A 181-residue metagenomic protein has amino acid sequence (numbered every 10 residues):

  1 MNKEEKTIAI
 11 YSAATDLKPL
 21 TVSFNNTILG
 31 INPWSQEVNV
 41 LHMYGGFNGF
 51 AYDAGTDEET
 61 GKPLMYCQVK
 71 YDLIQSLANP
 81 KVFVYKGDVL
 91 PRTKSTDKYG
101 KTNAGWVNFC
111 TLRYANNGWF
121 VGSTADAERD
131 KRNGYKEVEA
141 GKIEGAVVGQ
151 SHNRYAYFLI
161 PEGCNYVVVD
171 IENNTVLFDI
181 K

Functional and structural regions predicted by a protein language model:
M1-K18, N116-F178: Structured interaction patches on ligand/partner-binding surfaces of diverse proteins
F24-N32: Short amphipathic, basic-aromatic surface patches that mediate peripheral association with negatively charged
T27, I180-K181: Primarily marks secretory-pathway-exposed extracellular/lumenal segments that are disulfide- and glycosylation-prone
S35-A104, A115-A140: Aromatic-rich carbohydrate-binding modules that target alpha-glucans
W106-N108: Short, conserved beta-strand segments of beta-strand-rich sandwich/propeller modules, principally
